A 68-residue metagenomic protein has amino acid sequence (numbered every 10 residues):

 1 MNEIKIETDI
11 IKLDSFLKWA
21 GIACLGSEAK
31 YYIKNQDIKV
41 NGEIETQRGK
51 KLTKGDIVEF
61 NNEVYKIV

Functional and structural regions predicted by a protein language model:
M1-I11: A detector for short, charged/polar N-terminal pre-domain segments
E3, I57-V68: A positively charged, amphipathic N-terminal helix/segment that binds anionic biomolecules
D9-K54: A basic, amphipathic helix-loop patch mediating RNA/tRNA/ribosome contacts
